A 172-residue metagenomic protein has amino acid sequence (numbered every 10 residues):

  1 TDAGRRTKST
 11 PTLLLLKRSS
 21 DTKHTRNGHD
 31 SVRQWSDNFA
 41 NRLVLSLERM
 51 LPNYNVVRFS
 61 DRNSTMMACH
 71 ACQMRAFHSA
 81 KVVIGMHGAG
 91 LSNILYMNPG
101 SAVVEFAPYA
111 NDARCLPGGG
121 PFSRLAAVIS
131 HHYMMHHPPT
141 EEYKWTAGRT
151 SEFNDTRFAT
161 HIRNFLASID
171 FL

Functional and structural regions predicted by a protein language model:
T1-L172: The feature primarily captures lumenal catalytic ectodomains of type II secretory-pathway glycosyltransferases
